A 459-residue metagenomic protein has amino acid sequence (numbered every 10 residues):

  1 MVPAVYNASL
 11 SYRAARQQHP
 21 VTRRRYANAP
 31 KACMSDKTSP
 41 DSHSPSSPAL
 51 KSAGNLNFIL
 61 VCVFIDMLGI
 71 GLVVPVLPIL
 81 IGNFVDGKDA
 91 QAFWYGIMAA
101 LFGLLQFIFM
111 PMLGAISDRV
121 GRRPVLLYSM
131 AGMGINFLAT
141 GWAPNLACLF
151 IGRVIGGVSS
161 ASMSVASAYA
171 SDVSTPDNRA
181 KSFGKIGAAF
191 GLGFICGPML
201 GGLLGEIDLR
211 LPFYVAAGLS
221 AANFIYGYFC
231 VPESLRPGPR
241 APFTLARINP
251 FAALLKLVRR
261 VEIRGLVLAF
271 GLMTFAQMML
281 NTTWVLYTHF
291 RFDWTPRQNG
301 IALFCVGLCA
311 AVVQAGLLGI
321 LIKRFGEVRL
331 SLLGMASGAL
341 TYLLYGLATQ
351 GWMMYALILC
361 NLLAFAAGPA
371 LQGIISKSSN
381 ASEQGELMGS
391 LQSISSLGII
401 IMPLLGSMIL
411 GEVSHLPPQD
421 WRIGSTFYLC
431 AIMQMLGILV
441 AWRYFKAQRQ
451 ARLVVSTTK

Functional and structural regions predicted by a protein language model:
H43-S52, P232-L268: Juxtamembrane intracellular "pre-TM" segments in multi-pass secondary transporters
V76-A92, T282-Q298: Short amphipathic helix-loop junctions that connect adjacent transmembrane helices in Major Facilitator Superfamily/SLC
I97-L113, C305-Q314: Central cavity-lining transmembrane alpha-helices of secondary-active solute carriers, predominantly the Major
I108-P144: Conserved MFS/SLC helix-loop-helix module at the cytosolic interface between two early adjacent transmembrane helices
M110-V120, V313-E327: Helix-to-loop junctions at the C-terminal end of transmembrane segments in multipass secondary transporters
G152-G191: Cytoplasmic helix-loop-helix junction between adjacent transmembrane helices in 12-TM secondary transporters
G205-A217, M408-I432: A membrane-interface helix-boundary motif in multi-pass transporters
V328-L371: C-terminal transmembrane helical hairpin of 12-TM major facilitator-type secondary transporters
